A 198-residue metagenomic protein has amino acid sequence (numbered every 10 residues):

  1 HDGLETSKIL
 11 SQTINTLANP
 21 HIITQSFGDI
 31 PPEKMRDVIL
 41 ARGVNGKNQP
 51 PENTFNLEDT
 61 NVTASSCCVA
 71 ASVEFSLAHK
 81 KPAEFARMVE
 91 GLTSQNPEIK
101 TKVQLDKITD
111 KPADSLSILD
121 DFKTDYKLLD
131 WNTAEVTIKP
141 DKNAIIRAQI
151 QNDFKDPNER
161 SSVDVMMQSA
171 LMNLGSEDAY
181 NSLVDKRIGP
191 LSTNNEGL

Functional and structural regions predicted by a protein language model:
D2-L198: Active-site nucleophile-adjacent alpha helix/oxyanion-hole segment immediately C-terminal to the catalytic cysteine
